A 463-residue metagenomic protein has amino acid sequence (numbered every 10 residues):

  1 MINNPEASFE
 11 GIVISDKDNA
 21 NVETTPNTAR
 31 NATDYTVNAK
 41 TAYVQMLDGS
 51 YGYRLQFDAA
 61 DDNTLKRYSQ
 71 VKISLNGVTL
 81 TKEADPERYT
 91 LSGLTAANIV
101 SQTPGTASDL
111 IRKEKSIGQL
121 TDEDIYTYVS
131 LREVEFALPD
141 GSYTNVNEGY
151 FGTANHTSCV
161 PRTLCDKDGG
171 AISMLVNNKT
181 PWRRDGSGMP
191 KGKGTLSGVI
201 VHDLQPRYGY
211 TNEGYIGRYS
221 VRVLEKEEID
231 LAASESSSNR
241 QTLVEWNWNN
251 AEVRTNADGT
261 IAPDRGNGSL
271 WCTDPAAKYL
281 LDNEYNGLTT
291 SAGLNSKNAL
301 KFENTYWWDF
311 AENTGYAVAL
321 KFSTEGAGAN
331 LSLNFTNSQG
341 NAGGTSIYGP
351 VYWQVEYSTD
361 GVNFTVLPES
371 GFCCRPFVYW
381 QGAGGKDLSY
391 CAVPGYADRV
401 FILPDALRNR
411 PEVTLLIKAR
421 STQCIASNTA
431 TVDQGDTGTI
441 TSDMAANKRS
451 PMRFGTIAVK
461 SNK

Functional and structural regions predicted by a protein language model:
M1-S237: OB-fold nucleic-acid-binding modules
D18-N21, L138-S142, G326-A327, S338-P350 (+1 more regions): Extended, low-complexity, turn-rich repeat/linker tracts enriched in Gly/Pro/Ser/Thr and Asp/Glu that occur
E135-G141, V201-Q205, A251-V253, Q339-N341 (+2 more regions): Acidic glycine-/aspartate-rich tracts in secreted/extracellular proteins
A233-A277: Extracellular carbohydrate-recognition regions
T273-A327, P451: Surface-exposed, low-complexity/disordered Ser/Thr/Gly/Pro/Asn-rich loops and linkers
G315, T324-N334, Q339-N341, R410: Extended extracellular/luminal ectodomain segments enriched in beta-structured repeat modules
E356-S358: Conserved Ser/Thr-centered positions that define the repeating blades of beta-propeller domains
P368-K463: Terminal, low-complexity interaction segments
